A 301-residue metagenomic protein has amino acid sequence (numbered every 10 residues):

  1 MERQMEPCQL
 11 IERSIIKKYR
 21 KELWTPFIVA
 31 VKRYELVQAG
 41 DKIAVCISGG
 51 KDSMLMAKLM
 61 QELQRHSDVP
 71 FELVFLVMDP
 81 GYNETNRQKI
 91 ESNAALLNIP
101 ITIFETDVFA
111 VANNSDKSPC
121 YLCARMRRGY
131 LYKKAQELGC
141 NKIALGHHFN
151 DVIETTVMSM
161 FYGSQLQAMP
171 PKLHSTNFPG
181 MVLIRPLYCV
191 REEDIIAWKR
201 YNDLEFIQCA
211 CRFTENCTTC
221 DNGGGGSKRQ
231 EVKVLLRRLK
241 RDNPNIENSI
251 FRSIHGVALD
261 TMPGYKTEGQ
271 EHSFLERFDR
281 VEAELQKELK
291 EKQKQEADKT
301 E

Functional and structural regions predicted by a protein language model:
E2-L166, P170, E193-A197, Y201 (+1 more regions): ATP-dependent adenylation/nucleotidyltransferase module used to activate substrates
R20, W24, R87, R128 (+5 more regions): A structural signal for well-ordered alpha-helical scaffolds and beta->alpha junctions
L73, N150-L236: Catalytic subdomain that performs nucleotidyl-dependent activation
D79-G81, D107-F109, S175, C189 (+2 more regions): Short, solvent-exposed coil/turn elements at secondary-structure transition points
G81, R87, P100, M158-M160 (+4 more regions): Domain-wide signal for the mature, well-folded portions of proteins, strongly enriched in nucleus-encoded organellar
L122, A144, P186, V190 (+2 more regions): A short glycine-/small-residue-rich loop at the edge of a beta-strand within enzyme catalytic domains
M126-L138, K172-F178, K233-S253: Short, basic, helix/turn surface patches
L204-E301: The feature marks non-catalytic terminal segments
